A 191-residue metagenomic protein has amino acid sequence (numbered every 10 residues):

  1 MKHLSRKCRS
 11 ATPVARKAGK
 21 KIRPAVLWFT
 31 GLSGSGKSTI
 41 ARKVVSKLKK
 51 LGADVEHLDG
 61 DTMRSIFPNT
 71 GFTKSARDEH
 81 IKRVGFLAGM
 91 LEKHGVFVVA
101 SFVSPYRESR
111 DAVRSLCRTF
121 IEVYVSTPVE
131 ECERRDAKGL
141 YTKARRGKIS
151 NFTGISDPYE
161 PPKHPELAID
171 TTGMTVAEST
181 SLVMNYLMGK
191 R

Functional and structural regions predicted by a protein language model:
M1-V26: Extreme N-terminal, non-catalytic leader segments that precede Walker-type/kinase nucleotide-binding cores
F29: Hydrophobic anchor at the beta1->P-loop junction of P-loop NTPases
S33: The conserved Walker
K37: Conserved lysine of the Walker
R42-G89, K93: Conserved substrate/cofactor phosphate-moiety recognition/catalytic segment in nucleotide-dependent phosphotransferases
H57, F120-E122, E166-A168: Conserved beta-strand scaffold positions in the cores of enzyme catalytic domains, especially in NTP/NDP-utilizing
I66, T70-G71, A88-R145, N151: ATP-dependent NMP and nucleoside kinases share a basic, alpha-helical "lid"
S126-V129, R134-L182, G189-K190: Small-molecule kinase domains that catalyze NTP-dependent phosphoryl transfer to phosphate-bearing small molecules
